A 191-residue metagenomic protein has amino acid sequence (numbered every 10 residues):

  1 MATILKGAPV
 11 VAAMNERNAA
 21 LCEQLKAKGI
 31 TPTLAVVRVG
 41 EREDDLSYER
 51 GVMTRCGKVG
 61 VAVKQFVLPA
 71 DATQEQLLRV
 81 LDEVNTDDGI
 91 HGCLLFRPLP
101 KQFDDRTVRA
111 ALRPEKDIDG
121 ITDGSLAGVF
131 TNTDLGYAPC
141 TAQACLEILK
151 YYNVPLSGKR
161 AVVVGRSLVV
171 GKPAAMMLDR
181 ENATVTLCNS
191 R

Functional and structural regions predicted by a protein language model:
M1-I30: Positively charged, low-complexity intrinsically disordered leader regions
M1-V10, D87, F103-A110: Helix-enriched interaction subdomains in cytosolic or periplasmic regions, typified by TIR/SEFIR signaling/NADase cores
T31-G40: Short beta-strand segments enriched in small/hydrophobic residues
V39-T54, G136-R191: Glycine-rich phosphate/diphosphate-binding loop of Rossmann-like nucleotide-binding domains
C56-A70, T184-C188: Short beta-strand elements in bilobed, periplasmic/extracellular small-molecule ligand-binding domains
K58, E83-N85, L112-E115: Non-catalytic terminal and connector segments of soluble metabolic enzymes
Q76-D88: Short, well-structured alpha-helical segments in soluble
G92-L156, R160, A174: Anion-binding alpha/beta catalytic cores of soluble intermediary-metabolism enzymes, centered on
